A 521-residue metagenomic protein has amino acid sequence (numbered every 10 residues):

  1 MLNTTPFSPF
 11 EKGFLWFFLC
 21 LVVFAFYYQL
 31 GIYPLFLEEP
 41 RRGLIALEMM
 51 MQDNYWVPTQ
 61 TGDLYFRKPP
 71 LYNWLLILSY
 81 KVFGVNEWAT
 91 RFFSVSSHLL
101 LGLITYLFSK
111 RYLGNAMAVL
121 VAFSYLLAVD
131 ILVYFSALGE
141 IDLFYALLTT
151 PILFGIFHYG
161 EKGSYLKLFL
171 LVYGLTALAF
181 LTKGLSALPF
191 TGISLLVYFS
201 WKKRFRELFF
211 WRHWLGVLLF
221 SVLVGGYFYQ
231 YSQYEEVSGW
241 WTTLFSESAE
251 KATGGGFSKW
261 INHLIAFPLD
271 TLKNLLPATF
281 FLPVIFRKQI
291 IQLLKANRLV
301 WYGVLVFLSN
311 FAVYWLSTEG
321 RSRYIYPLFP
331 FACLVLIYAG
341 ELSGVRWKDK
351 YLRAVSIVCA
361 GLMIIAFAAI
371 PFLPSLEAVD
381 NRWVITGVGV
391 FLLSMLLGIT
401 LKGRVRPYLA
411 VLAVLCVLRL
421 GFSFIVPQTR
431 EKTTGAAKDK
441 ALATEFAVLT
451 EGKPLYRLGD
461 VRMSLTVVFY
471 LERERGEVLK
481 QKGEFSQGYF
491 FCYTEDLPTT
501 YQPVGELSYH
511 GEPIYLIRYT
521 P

Functional and structural regions predicted by a protein language model:
E11-W16, T105-L127: Transmembrane-helix signature of polytopic, membrane-embedded enzymes that assemble or transfer cell-envelope glycans
V23-Y27, R42-R67, L71-W74, L78 (+1 more regions): Extracytosolic helix-loop segments that constitute the early lumenal/periplasmic catalytic or substrate-binding loops
I45, A187-N297, W301-Y302, V306-S322 (+4 more regions): Transmembrane-lumen/periplasm boundary regions of multi-pass, lipid-linked membrane glycan transferases
F92-Y112, P151: Transmembrane-helix motifs of polytopic, lipid-linked glycan transferases
R111, I152-L168, A339-S343: Membrane-interface transmembrane helices that cradle and orient dolichyl/undecaprenyl
Y134, K167-K183, F311-W315: Membrane-interface alpha helices of multi-pass inner-membrane proteins
S136-F144: Short acidic/glycine- and proline-prone juxtamembrane loop motifs at membrane-interface regions of multi-pass membrane
L170, K288-L471, K480-K482, C492-P521: Membrane-embedded architecture of ER/inner-membrane glycosylation machinery
